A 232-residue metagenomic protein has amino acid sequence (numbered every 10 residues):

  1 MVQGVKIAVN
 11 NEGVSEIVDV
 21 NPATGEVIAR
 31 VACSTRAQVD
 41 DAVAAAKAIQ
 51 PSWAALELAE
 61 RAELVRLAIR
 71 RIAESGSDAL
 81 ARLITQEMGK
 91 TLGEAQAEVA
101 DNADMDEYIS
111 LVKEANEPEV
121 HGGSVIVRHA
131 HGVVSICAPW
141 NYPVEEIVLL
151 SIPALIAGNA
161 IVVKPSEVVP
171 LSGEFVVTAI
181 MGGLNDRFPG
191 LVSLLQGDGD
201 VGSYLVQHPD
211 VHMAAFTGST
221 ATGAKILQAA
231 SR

Functional and structural regions predicted by a protein language model:
M1-G123: N-terminal Rossmann-like NAD(P)+-binding subdomain of aldehyde/semialdehyde dehydrogenases
T85, N116-R232: Rossmann-like NAD(P) dinucleotide-binding subdomain of oxidoreductase/dehydrogenase enzymes
